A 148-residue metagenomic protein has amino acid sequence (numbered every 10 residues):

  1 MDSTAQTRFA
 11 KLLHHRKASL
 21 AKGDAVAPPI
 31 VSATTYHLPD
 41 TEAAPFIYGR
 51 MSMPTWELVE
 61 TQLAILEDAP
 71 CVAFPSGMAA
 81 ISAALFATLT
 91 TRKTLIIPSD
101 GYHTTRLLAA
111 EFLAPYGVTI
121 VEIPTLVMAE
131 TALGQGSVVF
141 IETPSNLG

Functional and structural regions predicted by a protein language model:
D2-V31: Short conserved active-site loop signatures built around small residues
D24, L63, A80, L95 (+1 more regions): Buried hydrophobic positions in well-ordered alpha/beta secondary-structure cores of metabolic enzymes
V31, T35-A83, A87, T104-L113: Conserved N-terminal alpha-helix of the aminotransferase class I/II PLP-enzyme fold
Y48, A73, P98, V121 (+2 more regions): Glycine- and other small-residue-rich loops at beta-strand/loop junctions that grip anionic moieties
E67-D68, T94, V127-E130: Well-ordered alpha/beta subsegment
A87-T105: Conserved PLP-anchoring active-site segment centered on the Schiff-base-forming lysine
E111-V127: A glycine-rich helix N-cap at a beta->alpha junction
T125-G148: Active-site phosphate-binding strand-loop segment of PLP-dependent enzymes
